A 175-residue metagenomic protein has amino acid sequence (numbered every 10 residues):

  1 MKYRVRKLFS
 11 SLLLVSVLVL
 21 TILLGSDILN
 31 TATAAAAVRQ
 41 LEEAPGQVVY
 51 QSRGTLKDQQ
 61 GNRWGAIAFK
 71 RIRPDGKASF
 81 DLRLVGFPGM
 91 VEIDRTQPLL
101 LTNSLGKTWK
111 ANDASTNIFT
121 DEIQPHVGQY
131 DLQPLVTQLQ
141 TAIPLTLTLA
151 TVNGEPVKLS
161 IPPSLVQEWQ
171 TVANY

Functional and structural regions predicted by a protein language model:
K2-L18: Bacterial N-terminal signal peptides that target proteins for export
V19-T31: C-terminal segment of classical bacterial N-terminal signal peptides
A37-P74: Low-complexity, acidic Ser/Thr/Pro/Gly-rich terminal tails and inter-domain linkers that flank the onset of structured
Q51, K77-S79, D94-T96, A142-P144 (+1 more regions): Extracytoplasmic
N62-L100: Short, surface-exposed binding/anchoring microloops in extracellular/periplasmic proteins
E92-P98, A111-N112, K158-S160: Short, hydrophobic/aromatic beta-strand segments
L105-G154: Short, solvent-exposed, Trp/other aromatic-anchored flexible loops in extracytoplasmic proteins
L159-Y175: Short beta-strand elements
